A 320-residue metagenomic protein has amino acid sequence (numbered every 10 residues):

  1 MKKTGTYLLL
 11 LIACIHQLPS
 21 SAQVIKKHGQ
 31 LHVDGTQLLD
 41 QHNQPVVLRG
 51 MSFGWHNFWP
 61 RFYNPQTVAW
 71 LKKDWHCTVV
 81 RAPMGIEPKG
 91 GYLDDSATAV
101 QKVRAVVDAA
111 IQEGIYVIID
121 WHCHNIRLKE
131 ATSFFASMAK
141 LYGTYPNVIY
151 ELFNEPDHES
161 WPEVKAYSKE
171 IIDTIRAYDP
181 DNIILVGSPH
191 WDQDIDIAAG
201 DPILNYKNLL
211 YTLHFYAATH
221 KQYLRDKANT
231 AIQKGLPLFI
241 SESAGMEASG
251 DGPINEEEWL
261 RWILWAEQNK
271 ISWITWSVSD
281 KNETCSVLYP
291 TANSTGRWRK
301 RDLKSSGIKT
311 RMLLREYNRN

Functional and structural regions predicted by a protein language model:
M1-K2, H42, Q101, I308: Generic cytosolic/nucleocytoplasmic N-terminal low-complexity/intrinsically disordered segments
M1-Q23: Bacterial Sec-dependent N-terminal signal peptides
K3-T4, Q17, G50, A82 (+1 more regions): Hydrophobic alpha-helical segments, especially transmembrane helices and their immediate juxtamembrane helical caps
S21-V79: N-terminal carbohydrate-binding accessory modules
H28-L31, W55, P60, T78 (+5 more regions): Extracellular glycoside hydrolase catalytic/binding regions
H42, V46-V68, M84-A97, A248-D251 (+1 more regions): Acidic/histidine-rich helix-loop elements that form or flank divalent-metal/phosphate-binding sites at the catalytic
S52, I86-P88, W121-C123, N154-P156 (+1 more regions): Short, histidine-centered active-site or binding-site loop motifs used for metal coordination, general acid-base
N64-S137, R176-Y178, E258-N269: Aromatic-lined substrate-binding rim segments of carbohydrate-active enzymes
